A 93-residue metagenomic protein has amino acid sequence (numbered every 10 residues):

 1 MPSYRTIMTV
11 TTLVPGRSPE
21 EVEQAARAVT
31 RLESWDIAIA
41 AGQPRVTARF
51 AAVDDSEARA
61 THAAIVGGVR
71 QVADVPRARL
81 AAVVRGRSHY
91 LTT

Functional and structural regions predicted by a protein language model:
M1-T93: Long, contiguous binding/interaction regions
